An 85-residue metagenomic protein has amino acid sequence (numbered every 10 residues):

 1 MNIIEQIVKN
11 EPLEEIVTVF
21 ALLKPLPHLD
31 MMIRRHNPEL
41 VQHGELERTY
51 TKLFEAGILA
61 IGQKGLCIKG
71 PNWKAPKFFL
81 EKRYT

Functional and structural regions predicted by a protein language model:
M1-P38: Short amphipathic alpha-helical interface segments
K24, I58, K82-R83: Prokaryotic Sec-type signal peptides and long signal-anchor helices with extended Leu/Ile/Val-rich h-regions
E39-A56: Short amphipathic alpha-helical interaction segments
F54-G65: A short, conserved structural fragment
G65-K74: Minor-groove-contacting beta-hairpin "wing" of winged helix-turn-helix DNA-binding domains
W73-T85: Short, amphipathic alpha-helical interaction segments positioned at domain boundaries
